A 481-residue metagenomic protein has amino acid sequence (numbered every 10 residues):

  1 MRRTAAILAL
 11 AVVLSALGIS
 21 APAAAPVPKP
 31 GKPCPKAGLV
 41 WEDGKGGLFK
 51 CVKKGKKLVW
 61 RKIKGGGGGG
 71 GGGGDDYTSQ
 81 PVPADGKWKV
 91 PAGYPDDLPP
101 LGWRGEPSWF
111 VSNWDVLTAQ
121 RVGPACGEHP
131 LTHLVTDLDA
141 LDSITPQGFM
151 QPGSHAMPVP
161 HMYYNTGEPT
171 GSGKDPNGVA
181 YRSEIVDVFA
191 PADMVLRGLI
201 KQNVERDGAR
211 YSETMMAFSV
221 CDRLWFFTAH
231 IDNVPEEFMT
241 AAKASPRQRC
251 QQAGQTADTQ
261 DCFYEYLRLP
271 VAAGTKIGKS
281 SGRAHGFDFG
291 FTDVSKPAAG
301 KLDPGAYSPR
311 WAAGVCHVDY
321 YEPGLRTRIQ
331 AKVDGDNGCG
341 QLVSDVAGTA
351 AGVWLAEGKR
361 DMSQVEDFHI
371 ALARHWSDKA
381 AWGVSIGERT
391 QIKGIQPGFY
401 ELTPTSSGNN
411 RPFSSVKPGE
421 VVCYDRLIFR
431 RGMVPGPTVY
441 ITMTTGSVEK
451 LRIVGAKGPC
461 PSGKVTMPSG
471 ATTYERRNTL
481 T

Functional and structural regions predicted by a protein language model:
M1-A24: Secretory targeting and sorting signals
A25-Y77: Tryptophan-rich substrate-binding surfaces of secreted polymer-degrading and adhesive proteins
S79-M215, S219-D222, R247, P270-A273 (+3 more regions): Surface-exposed, glycine-biased beta-strand/turn segments
Y181-E184, F189-A190, V220-K276: Short histidine-centered loop motifs in beta-beta connectors
S212-A217, R268-D293: Short hydrophobic beta/alpha edge segments that flank linear recognition/processing sites
G286-Y307: Short, compositionally biased
S406-T481: Beta-sheet ligand-binding and adhesion/scaffold domains
